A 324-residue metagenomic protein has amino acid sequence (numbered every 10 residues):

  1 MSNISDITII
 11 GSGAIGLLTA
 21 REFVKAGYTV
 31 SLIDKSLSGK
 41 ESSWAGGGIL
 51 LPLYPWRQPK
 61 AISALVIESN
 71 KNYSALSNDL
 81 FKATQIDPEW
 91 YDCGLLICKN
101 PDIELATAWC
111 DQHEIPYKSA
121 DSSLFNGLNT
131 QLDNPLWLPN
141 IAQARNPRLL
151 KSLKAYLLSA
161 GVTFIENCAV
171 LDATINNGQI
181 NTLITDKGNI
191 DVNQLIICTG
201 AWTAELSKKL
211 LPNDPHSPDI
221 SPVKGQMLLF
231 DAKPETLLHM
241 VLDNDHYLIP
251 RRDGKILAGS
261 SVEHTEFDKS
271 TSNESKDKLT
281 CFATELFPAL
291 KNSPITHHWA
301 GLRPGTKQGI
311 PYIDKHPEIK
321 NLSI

Functional and structural regions predicted by a protein language model:
S5-S31: N-terminal Rossmann-like FAD-binding beta1-loop-alpha1 element of flavoenzymes
I15, S38, W202: Conserved Rossmann-like nucleotide-cofactor binding loop
L18, A173-N176, T185-H297, G305: Flavin-dependent oxidoreductases
V24-A45: Glycine-rich FAD pyrophosphate-binding loop
I49-N126, L132-D133, T284: Dinucleotide-binding Rossmann-like beta1-alpha1 core, especially the glycine-rich loop that anchors the ADP
Q85-I97, Y117-A160, N181, S261-E266 (+1 more regions): Helix-loop-beta segment of a Rossmann-like dinucleotide-binding subdomain
W137-D186, N193-Q194, C198, A204-E205: Helical element adjacent to the flavin cofactor pocket in flavoenzyme catalytic cores
N146, A289-I324: C-terminal catalytic lobe of FAD-dependent flavoproteins
